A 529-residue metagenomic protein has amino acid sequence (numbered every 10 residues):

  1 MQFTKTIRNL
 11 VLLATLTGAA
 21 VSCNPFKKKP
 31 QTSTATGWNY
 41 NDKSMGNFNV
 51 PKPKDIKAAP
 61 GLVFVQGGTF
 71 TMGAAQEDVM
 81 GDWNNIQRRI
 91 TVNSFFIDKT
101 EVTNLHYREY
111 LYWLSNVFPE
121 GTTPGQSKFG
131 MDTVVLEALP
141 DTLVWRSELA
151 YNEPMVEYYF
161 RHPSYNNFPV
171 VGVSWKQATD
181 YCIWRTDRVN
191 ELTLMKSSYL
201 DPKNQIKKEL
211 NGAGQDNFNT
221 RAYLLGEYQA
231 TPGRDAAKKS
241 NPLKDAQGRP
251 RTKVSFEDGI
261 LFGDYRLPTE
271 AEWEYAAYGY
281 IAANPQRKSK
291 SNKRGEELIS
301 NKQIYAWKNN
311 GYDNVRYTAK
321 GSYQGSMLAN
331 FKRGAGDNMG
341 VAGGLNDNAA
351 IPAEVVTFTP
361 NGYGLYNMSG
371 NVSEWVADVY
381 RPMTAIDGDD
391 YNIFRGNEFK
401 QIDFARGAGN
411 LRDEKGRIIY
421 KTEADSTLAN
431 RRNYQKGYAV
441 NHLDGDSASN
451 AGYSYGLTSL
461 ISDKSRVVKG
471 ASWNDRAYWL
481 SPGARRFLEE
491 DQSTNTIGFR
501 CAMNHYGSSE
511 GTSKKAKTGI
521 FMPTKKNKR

Functional and structural regions predicted by a protein language model:
M1-T34, W307: Bacterial Sec-dependent N-terminal signal peptides
C23-G46, P51-P53, D78, L149-A150 (+8 more regions): Disulfide-stabilized, aromatic/cysteine-rich ligand-recognition loop
K43-A58, Q247-S255: A short, compositionally biased domain-edge/stem linker segment
I56-A74: Mature N-terminal segment immediately following signal peptide/propeptide cleavage in secreted/periplasmic
P60, G263-D264, T359-Y363: Short loop/turn microsegments at loop-to-beta-strand junctions
V63-F64, T71, F96, E101 (+8 more regions): Structural recognition of the beta-strand scaffold that forms the well-ordered cores of secreted hydrolase catalytic
M80-N85: C-terminal, low-complexity/hydrophilic appendages and adjacent surface loops of extracellular/periplasmic anionic
F95-F331, A377-M383, I393-Y438, H442 (+2 more regions): Active-site microenvironments of metalloenzymes and redox enzymes
